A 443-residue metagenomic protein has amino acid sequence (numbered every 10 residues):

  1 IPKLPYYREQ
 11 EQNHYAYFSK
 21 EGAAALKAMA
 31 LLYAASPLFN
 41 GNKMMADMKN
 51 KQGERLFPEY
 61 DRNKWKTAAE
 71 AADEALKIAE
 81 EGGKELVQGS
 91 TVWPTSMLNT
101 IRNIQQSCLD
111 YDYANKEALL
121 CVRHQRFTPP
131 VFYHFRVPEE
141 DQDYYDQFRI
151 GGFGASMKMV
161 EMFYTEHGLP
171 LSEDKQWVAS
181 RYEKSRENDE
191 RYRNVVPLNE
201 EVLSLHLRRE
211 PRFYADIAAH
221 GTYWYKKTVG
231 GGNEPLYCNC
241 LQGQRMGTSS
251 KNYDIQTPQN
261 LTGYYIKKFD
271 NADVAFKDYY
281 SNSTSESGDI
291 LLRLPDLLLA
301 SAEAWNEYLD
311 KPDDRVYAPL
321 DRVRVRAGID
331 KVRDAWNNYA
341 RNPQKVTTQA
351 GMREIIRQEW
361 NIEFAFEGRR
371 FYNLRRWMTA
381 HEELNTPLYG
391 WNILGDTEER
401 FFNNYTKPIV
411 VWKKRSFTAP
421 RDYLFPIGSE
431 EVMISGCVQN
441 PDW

Functional and structural regions predicted by a protein language model:
I1-G151, G168-W443: Acidic/polar-rich alpha-helix caps and helix-coil junctions
V160: Short acidic loop-to-beta-strand element that houses the catalytic metal-binding Asp/Glu of nuclease active sites
